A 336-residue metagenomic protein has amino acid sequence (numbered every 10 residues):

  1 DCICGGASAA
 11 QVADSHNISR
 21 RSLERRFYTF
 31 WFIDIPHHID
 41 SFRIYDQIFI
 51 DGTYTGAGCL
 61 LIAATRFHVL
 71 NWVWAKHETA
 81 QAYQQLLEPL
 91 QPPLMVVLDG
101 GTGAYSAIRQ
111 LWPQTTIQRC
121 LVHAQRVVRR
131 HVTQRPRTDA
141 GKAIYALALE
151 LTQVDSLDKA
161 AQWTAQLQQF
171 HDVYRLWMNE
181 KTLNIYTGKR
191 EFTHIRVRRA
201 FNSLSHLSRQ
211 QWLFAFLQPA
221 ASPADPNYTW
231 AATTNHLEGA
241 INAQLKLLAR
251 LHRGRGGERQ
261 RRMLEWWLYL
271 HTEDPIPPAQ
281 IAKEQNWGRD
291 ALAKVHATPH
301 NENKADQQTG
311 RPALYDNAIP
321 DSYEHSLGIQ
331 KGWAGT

Functional and structural regions predicted by a protein language model:
D1-A7: Short, amphipathic alpha-helical "recognition" segments used to contact nucleic acids or chromatin
G6, Q91-P92, T116, H236: Short loop/turn motifs at secondary-structure junctions
A9-D14: Residues within the helices of the helix-turn-helix
S15-Q114: RNase H-like nuclease fold core
Y54, T102, R126, I241-N242: Short hydrophobic/aromatic residue motifs in ordered secondary structure
L98, Y105, A146-T336: Acidic/histidine-rich catalytic cores and adjacent linkers of DNA breakage/strand-transfer/modification proteins
D99-A148: Conserved beta-strand -> loop -> alpha-helix junction used to position metal-binding or nucleic-acid-contacting
